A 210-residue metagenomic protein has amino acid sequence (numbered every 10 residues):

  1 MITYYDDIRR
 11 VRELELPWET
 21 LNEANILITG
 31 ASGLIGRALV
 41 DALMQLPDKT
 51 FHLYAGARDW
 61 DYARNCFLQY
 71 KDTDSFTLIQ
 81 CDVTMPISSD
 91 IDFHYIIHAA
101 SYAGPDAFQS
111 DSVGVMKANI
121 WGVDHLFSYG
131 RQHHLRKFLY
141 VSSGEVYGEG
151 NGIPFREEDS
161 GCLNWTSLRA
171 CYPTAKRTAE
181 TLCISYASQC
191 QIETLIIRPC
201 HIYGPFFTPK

Functional and structural regions predicted by a protein language model:
M1-L27: Non-catalytic terminal and boundary segments that flank Rossmann-like NAD(P)-dependent oxidoreductase
N25-Q45: N-terminal Rossmann NAD(P)H-binding glycine-rich loop of SDR-like oxidoreductase domains
D48-A63: Conserved glycine-rich Rossmann-like NAD(P)H-binding loop of the short-chain dehydrogenase/reductase
K49, N151, R177, C190-I192 (+1 more regions): Glycine/proline-rich active-site loop of Rossmann-fold NAD(P)-dependent oxidoreductases
Q80-A118: NAD(P)H-binding glycine-rich loop region in Rossmannoid oxidoreductase-like domains and their noncatalytic homologs
H98, K117, D124-R169: Conserved Rossmann-fold NAD(P)-dependent oxidoreductase catalytic core, especially the SDR/UDP-sugar
E149, S167-L195: Active-site Tyr-X1-5-Lys
L163, S167-A175, P199, T208-K210: The catalytic Tyr-centered alpha-helix of NAD(P)H-dependent dehydrogenases
